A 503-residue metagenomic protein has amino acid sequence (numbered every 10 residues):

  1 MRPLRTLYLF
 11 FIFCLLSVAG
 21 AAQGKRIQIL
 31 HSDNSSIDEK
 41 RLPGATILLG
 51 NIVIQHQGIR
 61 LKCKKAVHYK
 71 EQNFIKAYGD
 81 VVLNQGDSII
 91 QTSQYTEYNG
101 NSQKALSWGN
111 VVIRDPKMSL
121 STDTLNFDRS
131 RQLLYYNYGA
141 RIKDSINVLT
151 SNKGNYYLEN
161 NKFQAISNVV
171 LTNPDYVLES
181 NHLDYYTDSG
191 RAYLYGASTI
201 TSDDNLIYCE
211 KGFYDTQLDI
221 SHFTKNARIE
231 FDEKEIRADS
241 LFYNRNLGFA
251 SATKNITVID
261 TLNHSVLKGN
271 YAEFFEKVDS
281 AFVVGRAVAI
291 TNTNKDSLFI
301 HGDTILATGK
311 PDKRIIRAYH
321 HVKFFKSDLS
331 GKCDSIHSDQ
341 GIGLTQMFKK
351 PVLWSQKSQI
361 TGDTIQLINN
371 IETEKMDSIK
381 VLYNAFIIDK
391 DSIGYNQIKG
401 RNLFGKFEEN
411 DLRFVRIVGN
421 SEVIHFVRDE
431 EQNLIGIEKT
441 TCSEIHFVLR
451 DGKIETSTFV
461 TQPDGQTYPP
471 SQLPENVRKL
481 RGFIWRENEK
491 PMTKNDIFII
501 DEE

Functional and structural regions predicted by a protein language model:
M1-I27: Bacterial Sec-dependent N-terminal signal peptides
A21-E503: N-terminal amphipathic/hydrophobic interface segments
